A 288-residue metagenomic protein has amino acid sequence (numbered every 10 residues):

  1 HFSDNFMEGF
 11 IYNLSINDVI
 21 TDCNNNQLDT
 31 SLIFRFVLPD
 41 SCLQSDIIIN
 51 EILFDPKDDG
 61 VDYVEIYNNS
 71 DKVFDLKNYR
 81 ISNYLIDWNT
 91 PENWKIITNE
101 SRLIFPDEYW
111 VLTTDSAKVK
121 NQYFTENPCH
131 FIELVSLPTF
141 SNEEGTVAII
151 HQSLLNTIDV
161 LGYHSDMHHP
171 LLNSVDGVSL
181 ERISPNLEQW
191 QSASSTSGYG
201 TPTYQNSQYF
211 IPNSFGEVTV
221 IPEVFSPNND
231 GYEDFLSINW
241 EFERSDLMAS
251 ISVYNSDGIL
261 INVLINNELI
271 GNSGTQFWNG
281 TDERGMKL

Functional and structural regions predicted by a protein language model:
H1-L187, P212-P222: Activation on beta-sandwich/Ig-like modules and their edge loops
V19, Y199-T201, N279: A detector of low-complexity, intrinsically disordered, Ser/Thr/Gly/Pro/Ala-rich segments
K72-L76, N186-T196, R284-L288: Short amphipathic alpha-helical segments with coiled-coil-like heptad repeat character
S101, L171, S192-S194, N279: N-terminal hydrophobic or amphipathic segments with adjacent small-residue motifs that include Sec signal peptides
E188-N213: Surface beta-loop-beta hairpin patches that serve as ligand-binding interfaces in beta-rich domains
I211-L288: Short loop/turn motifs at secondary-structure boundaries
